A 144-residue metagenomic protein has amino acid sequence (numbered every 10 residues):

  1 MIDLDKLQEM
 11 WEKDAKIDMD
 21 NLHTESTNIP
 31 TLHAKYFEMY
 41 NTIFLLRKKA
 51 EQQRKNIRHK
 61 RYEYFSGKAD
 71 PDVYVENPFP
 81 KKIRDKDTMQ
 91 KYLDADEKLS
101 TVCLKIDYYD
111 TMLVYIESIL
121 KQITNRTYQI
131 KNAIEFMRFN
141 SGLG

Functional and structural regions predicted by a protein language model:
M1-G144: Charge-rich amphipathic alpha-helical interaction elements
